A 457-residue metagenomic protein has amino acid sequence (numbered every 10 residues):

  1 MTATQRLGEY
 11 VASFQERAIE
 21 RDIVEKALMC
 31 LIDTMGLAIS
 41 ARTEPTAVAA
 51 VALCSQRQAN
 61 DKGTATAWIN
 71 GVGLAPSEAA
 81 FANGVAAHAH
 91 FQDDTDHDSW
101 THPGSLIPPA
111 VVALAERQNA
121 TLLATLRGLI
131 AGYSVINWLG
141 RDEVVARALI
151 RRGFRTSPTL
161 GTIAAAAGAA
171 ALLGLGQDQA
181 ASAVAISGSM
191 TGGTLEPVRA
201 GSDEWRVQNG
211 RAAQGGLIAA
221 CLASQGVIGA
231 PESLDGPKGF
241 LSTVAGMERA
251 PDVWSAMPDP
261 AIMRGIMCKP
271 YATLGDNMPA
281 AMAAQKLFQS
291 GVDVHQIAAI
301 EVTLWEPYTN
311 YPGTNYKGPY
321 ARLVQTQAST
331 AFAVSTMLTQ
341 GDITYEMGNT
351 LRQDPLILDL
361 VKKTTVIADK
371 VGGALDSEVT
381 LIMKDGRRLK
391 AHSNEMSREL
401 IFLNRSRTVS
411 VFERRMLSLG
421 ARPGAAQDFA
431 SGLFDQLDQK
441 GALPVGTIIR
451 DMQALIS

Functional and structural regions predicted by a protein language model:
M1-W100, E204-Q214, C221-S457: Terminal-appendage/accessory-domain detector
A41, A59-K62, V135-V144, M190-V198 (+1 more regions): Secretory-pathway/luminal and periplasmic proteins that interact with or process carbohydrate-rich
A41, V111-Q118, A166-L172, A219-A223 (+2 more regions): Well-ordered alpha-helical scaffold segments within catalytic/enzyme domains
V72-F91, G128-D142, Q179-M190, T243: Short, charged, amphipathic alpha-helices and their helix-cap/turn boundaries
G84-L139, E143: Hydrophobic alpha-helical hairpins/lids featuring a short glycine-rich hinge
S99-S105, A124-L129, L149-T162, V207-A212 (+2 more regions): Active-site nucleophile and cofactor-binding loops and adjacent substrate-binding regions of central metabolic enzymes
L106-P109, R152-T162, A166-L172, S182-D252: Amphipathic alpha-helical interface segments
R117-L129, G174-A181, G229-E232: Structural helix-adjacent loops and short alpha-helical linkers that scaffold large soluble proteins
